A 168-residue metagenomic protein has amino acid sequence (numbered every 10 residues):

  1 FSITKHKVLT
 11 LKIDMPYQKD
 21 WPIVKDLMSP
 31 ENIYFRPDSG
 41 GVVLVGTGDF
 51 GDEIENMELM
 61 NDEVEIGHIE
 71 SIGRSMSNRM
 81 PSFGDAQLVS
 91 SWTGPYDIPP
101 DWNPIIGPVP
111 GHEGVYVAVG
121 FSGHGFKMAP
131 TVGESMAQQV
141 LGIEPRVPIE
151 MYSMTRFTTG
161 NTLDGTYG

Functional and structural regions predicted by a protein language model:
F1-G114: Active-site substrate-recognition segment that forms the wall of the catalytic cavity or substrate channel
R74-G168: C-terminal catalytic lobe of FAD-dependent flavoproteins
